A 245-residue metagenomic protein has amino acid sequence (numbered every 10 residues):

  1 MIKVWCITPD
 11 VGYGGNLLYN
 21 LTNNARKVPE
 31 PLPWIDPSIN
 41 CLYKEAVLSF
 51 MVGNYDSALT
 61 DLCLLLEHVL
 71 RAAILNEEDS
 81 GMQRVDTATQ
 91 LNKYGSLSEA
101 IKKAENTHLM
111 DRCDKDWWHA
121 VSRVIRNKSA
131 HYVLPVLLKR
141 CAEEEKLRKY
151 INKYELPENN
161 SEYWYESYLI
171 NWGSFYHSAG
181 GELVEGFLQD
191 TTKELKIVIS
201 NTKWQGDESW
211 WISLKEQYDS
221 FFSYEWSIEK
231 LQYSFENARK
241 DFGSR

Functional and structural regions predicted by a protein language model:
M1-D56: Charged alpha-helical initiation segments
P33-W34, H108-R245: Charge-enriched, short contiguous segments at helix-coil
S38-L42, D61, H68, I125: Amphipathic, well-ordered alpha-helical segments in soluble domains
N40, V52, L59, Q83-R84 (+2 more regions): A generic "functional-site adjacency" signal
A46-V47, M51-L75: Short, hydrophobic, well-ordered secondary-structure elements
N54-A58, G81, T89, N127: Short, surface-exposed helix-loop/turn micro-motifs enriched in polar/charged residues
L64, V69-W117, V136, L147-N152 (+2 more regions): Flexible secondary-structure boundary motifs
